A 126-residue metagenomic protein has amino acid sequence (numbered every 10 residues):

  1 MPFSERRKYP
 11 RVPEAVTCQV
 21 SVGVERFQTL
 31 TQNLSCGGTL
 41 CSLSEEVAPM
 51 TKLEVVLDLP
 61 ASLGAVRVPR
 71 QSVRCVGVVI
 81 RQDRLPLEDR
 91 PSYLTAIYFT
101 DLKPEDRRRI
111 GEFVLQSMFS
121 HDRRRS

Functional and structural regions predicted by a protein language model:
M1-L34, S42-E46, G111-S126: N-terminal helix initiation/capping motif
P13, V66-V76: Short coil-to-beta-strand transition motifs
G23, C36, Q82-E88: Short, conserved beta-turn/loop elements at beta-strand boundaries and strand-helix junctions
T29-L30, C75-Q82: Short beta-strand-centered aromatic/proline hotspots
L34, E46, I80-Q82, L102: Residue-level recognition of beta-strand microenvironments
E46, D58-L63: Short, charged beta-turn/beta-strand-edge "cap" motif at the junction between a beta-strand and an adjacent loop
P86-S126: C-terminal output/interaction extensions
